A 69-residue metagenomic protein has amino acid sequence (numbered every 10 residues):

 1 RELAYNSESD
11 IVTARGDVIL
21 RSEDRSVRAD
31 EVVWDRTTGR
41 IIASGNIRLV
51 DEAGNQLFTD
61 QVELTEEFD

Functional and structural regions predicted by a protein language model:
R1-D69: N-terminal amphipathic/hydrophobic interface segments
